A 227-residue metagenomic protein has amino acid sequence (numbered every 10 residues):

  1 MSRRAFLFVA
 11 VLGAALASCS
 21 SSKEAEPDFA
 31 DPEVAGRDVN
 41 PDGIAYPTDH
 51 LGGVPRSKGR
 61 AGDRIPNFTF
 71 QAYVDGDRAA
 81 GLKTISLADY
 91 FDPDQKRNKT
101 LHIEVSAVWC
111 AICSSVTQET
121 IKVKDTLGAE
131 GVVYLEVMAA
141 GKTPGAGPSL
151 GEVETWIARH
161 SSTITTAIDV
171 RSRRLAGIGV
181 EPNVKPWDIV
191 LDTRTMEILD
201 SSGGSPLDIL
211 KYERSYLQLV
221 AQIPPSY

Functional and structural regions predicted by a protein language model:
R3-L7: N-terminal export leaders
A15-S18: C-terminal motif of bacterial Sec signal peptides marking the signal peptidase cleavage site
G36, N40-P93: N-terminal "domain-start" segment that seeds a small globular fold
K83-T120, V133-V137: Short active-site neighborhood of thiol/selenol oxidoreductases, capturing the structured segment around
L101-E104, V133-M138, T165-I168, W187-L191 (+1 more regions): Structural recognition of the beta-strand scaffold that forms the well-ordered cores of secreted hydrolase catalytic
I112-L127, G147-E152: Typically the conserved alpha-helix immediately C-terminal to a functionally engaged Cys/Sec in thioredoxin-like
L135, L150-W187: Short, internal strand/loop/helix patches that form the active-site neighborhood or redox-interaction surface
V184-Y227: Thiol-/selenol-based redox modules, centered on thioredoxin-like and closely related oxidoreductase domains
